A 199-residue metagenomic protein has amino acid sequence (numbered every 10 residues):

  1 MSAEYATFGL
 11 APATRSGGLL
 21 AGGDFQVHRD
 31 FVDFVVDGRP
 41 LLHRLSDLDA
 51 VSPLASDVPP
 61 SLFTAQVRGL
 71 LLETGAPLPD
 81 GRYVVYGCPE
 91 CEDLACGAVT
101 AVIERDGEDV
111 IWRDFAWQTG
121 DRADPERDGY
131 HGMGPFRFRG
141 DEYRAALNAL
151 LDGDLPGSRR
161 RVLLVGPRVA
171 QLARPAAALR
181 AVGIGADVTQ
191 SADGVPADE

Functional and structural regions predicted by a protein language model:
M1-E199: Intrinsically disordered, low-complexity acidic regions enriched in Pro/Ser/Thr
